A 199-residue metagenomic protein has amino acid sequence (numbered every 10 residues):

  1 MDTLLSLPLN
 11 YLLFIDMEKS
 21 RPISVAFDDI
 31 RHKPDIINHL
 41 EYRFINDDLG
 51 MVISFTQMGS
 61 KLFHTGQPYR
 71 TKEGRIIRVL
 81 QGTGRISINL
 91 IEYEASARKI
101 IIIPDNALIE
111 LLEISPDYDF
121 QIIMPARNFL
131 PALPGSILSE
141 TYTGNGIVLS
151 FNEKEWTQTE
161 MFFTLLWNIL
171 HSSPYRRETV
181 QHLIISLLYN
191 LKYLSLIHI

Functional and structural regions predicted by a protein language model:
M1-G84, Y93: Generic protein-terminus/edge-of-domain signal
E18-I23, I36-Y42, E110-L170: A hydrophobic/aromatic-rich effector-binding and dimerization subdomain of bacterial HTH-type transcriptional regulators
G50-Y142, S172-R177: N-terminal regulatory/effector-sensing and dimerization cores that precede helix-turn-helix DNA-binding domains
R70-E73, E153-W156, Q181: Short, solvent-exposed loop/helix junctions and linker helices that flank or host conserved functional motifs
T83, I184, L188-K192: Short, amphipathic alpha-helical segments that act as regulatory/interfacial helices in nucleotide-processing proteins
M161, S172-S186: Cytosolic nucleotide-utilizing catalytic cores of signal-transduction proteins
L170, L191-S195: Hydrophobic recognition helices of helix-based DNA-binding modules
I197-I199: Conserved small/polar residues in nucleotide/adenosyl-binding loops
